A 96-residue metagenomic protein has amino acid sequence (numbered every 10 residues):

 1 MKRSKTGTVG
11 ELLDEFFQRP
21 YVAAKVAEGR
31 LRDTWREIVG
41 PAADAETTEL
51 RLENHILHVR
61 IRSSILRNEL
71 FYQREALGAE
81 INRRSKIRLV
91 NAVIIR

Functional and structural regions predicted by a protein language model:
M1-R36, L50, E75, N82 (+1 more regions): N-terminal presequence-like segments and adjacent domain-start helices
Y21, N54-Q73: A short interface-forming secondary-structure element
K25, A43, E69: Short acidic, gly/pro-rich beta-turn/loop elements at beta-sheet edges and active-site/ligand-binding grooves
T34-H58: Short edge beta-strands and adjacent turn/loop segments
G40-A42, Y72-L77: Short amphipathic alpha-helical surface micro-motifs
P41, S64-I65, I87: Short, charged/polar surface micro-motifs in flexible loops or helix N-caps
E46, G78-A79: Charge-dense, helix-prone N-terminal extensions
R62, I95-R96: Short loop/turn motifs enriched for small/polar and acidic residues
